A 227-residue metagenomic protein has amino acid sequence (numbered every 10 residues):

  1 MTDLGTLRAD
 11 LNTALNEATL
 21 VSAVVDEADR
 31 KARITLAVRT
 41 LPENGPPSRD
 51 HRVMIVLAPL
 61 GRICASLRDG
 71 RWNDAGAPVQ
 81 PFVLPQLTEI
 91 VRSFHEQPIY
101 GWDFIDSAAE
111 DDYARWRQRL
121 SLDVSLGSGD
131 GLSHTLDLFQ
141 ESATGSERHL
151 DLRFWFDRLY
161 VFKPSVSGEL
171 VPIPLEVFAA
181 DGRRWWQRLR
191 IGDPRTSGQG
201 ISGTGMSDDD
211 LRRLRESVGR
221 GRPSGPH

Functional and structural regions predicted by a protein language model:
M1-H227: Surface-exposed, interaction-prone regions used to assemble/regulate multi-protein complexes
